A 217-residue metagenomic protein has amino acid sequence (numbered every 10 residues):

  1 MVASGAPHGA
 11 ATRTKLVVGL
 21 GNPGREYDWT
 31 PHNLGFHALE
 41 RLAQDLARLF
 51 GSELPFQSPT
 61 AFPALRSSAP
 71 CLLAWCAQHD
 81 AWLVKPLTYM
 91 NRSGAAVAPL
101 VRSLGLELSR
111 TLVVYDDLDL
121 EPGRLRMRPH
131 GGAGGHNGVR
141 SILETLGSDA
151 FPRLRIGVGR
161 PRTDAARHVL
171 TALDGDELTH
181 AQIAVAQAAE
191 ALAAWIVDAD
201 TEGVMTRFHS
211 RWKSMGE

Functional and structural regions predicted by a protein language model:
V2-H130, R140-R155, P161-A165, L178-G216: Nucleotide and nucleotide-moiety/phosphate-recognizing core
A166-A172: Acyl/amide activation-and-transfer machinery of modular secondary-metabolite enzymes
